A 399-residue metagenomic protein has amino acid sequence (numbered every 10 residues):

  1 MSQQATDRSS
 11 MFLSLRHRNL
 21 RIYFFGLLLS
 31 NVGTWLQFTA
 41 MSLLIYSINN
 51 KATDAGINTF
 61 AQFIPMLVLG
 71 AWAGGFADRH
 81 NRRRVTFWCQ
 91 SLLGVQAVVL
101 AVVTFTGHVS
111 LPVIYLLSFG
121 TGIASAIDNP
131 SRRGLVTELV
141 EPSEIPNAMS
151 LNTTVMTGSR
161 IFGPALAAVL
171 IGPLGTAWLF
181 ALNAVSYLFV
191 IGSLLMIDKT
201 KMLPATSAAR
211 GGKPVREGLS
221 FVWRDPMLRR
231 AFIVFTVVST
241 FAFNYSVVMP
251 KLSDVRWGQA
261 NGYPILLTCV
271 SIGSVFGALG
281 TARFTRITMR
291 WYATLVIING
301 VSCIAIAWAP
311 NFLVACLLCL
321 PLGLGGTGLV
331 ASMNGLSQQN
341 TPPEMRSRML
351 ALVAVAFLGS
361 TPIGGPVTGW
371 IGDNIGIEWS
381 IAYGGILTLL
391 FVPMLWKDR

Functional and structural regions predicted by a protein language model:
S2-R21, K199-I233: Juxtamembrane intracellular "pre-TM" segments in multi-pass secondary transporters
R21-F38, A61-G75, N81-Q96, V113-G172 (+3 more regions): Substrate-agnostic recognition of the 12-TM MFS/MFS-like secondary transporter fold
F24, A55-T59, T86-F87, Y115 (+6 more regions): Hydrophobic/aromatic positions within or immediately flanking transmembrane alpha-helices of multi-pass small-molecule
F24, L28, L36-A40, P173-A181 (+2 more regions): A single, central transmembrane helix in multi-pass transporters
L36, A40-I64: Extracellular/periplasmic helix-loop-helix junction of adjacent transmembrane segments in MFS-like secondary
N49, N81, V103-T104, H108 (+1 more regions): Helix-breaking motifs and short loop linkers at transmembrane-helix boundaries and internal kinks in secondary membrane
V68-W72, R79, V85, C89-L92 (+4 more regions): C-terminal transmembrane bundle of multi-pass solute transporters/carriers
L111-S118, G122, N147-P204, Y245 (+5 more regions): Hydrophobic alpha-helical transmembrane segments
